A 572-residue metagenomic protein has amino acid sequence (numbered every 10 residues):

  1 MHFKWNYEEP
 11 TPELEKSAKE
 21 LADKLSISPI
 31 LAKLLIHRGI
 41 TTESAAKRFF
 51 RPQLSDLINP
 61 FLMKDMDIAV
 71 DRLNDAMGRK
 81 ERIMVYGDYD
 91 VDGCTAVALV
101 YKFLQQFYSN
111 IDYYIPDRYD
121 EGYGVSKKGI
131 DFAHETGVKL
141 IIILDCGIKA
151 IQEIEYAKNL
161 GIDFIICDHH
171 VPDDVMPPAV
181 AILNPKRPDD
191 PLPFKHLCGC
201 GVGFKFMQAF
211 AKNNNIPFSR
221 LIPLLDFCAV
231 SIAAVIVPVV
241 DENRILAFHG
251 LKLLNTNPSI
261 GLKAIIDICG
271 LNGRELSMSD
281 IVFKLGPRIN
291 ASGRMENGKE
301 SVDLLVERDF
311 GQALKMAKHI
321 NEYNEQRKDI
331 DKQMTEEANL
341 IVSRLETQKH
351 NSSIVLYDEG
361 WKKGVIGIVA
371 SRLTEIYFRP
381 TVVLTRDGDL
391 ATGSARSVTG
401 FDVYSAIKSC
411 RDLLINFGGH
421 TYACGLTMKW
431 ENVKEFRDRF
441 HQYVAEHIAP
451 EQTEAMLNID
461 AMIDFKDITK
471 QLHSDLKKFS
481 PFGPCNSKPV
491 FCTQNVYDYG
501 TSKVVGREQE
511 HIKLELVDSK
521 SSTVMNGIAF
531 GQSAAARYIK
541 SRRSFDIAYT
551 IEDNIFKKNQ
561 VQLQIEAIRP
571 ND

Functional and structural regions predicted by a protein language model:
H2, P10-L140, L160-G161, A211-E435 (+1 more regions): Hydrophobic helix-and-loop "lid/oligomerization" segment in the mid-to-C-terminal part of catalytic domains
N74-D75, V171-N184, L516-S521: Acidic-glycine-rich active-site phosphate/pyrophosphate-binding loop
D75-E81, Q312-M316, E322-L356, S409-D572: Mid-to-C-terminal polyanion-binding domains and interfaces
L99, V175-I216, L221-A233: Short alpha-helices
Y114, L144, C167-H169, L183-P185 (+1 more regions): Generic beta-sheet signal
Y119-E121, A150, H170-V175, D189-P191 (+2 more regions): Short gly/pro/ser/thr-enriched loop/turn and capping motifs at secondary-structure boundaries
A150-I151, V235: Intrinsically disordered, low-complexity regulatory tails of plant transcription factors and co-regulators
Q152-Y156, V369, Q471: A short acidic, amphipathic alpha-helical/loop segment
